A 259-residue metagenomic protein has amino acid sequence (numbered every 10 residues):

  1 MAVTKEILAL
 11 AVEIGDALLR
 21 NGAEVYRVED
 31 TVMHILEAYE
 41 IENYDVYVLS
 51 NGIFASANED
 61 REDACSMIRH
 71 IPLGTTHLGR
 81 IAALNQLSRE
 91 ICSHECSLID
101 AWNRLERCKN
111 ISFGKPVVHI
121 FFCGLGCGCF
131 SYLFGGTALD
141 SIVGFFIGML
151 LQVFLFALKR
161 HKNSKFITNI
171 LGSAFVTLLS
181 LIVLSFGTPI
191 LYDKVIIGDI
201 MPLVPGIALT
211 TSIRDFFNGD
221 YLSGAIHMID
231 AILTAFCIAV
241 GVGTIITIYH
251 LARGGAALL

Functional and structural regions predicted by a protein language model:
M1-C96: Soluble N-terminal domains of membrane-associated systems
N21-G22, I35, Y39, L87-H94 (+6 more regions): Change "in soluble alpha/beta enzymes" to "in soluble alpha/beta proteins
R69-L73, F134-L139, L191-V195, A256-L259: Interfacial loop-to-helix junctions that mark the boundaries of transmembrane helices in multi-pass membrane
L73-G126, S131-D140, D230-A239: Alpha-helical transmembrane segments and their cytosolic membrane-interface
N103-C108, L151-K162, T210-S223: C-terminal ends of transmembrane helices
F113-L191: Core alpha-helical transmembrane segments of integral membrane proteins
S185-L259: Generic detector of multi-pass transmembrane helix bundles and their immediately adjacent loops in polytopic membrane
